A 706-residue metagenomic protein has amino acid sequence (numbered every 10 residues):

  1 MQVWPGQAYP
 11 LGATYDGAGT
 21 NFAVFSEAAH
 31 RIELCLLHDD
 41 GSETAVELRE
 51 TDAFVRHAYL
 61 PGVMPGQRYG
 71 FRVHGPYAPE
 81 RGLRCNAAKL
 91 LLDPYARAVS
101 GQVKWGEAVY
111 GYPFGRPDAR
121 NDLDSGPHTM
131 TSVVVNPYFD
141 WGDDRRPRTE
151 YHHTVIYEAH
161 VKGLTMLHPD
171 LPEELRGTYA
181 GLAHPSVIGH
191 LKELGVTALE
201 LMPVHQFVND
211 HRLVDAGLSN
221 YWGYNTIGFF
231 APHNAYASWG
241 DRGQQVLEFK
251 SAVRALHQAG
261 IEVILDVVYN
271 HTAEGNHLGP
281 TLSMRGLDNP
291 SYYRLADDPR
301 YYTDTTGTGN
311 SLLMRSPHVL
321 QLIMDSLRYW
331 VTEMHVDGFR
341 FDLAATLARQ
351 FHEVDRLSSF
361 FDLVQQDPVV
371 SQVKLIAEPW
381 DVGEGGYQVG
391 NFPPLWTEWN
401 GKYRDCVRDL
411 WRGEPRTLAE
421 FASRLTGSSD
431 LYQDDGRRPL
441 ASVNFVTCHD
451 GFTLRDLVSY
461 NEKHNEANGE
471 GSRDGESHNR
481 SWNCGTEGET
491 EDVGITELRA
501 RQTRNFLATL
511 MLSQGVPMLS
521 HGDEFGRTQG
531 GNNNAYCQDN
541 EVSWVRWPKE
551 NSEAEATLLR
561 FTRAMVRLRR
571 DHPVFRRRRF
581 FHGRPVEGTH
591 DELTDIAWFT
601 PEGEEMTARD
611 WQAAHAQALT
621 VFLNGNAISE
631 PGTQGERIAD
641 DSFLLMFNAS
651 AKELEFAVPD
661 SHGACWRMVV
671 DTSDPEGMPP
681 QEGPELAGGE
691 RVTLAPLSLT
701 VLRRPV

Functional and structural regions predicted by a protein language model:
M1-Y157, K162, T490, I495-A500 (+3 more regions): Carbohydrate-interacting/catalytic domains
V24, F71, A159, L201 (+9 more regions): Conserved, mostly hydrophobic/aromatic
A45, P169-H184, Y460-N465, T633-G635 (+1 more regions): Short, polar loop/linker segments at the starts of domains and inter-domain junctions
V73-D140, H211-N225, G279-T303, L418 (+1 more regions): Core domains of carbohydrate- and sulfate-ester-processing enzymes
A78-G82, T165-L167, F207-H211, H271-E274 (+5 more regions): Short catalytic/ligand-binding loop motif for oxyanion handling, primarily in non-cytosolic enzymes, centered on
S125, H160-V336, L343-Q366, G386 (+1 more regions): Substrate-binding/active-site clefts of carbohydrate-active enzymes
V155-Y157, L199, V263-L265, F339 (+2 more regions): Hydrophobic faces of well-ordered beta-strands that scaffold small-molecule active sites in alpha/beta enzyme cores
H335, R356-H521, G526, N534-Q538 (+7 more regions): Conserved alpha/beta catalytic core and glycan-binding cleft of carbohydrate-active enzymes
